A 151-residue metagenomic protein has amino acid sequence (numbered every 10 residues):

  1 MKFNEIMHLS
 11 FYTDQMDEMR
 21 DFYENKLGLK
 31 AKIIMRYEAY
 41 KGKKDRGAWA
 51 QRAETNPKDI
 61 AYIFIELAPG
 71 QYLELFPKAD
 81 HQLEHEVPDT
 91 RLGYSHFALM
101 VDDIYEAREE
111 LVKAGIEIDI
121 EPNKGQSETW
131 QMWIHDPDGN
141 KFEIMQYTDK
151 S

Functional and structural regions predicted by a protein language model:
K2, F11, I34, L99 (+1 more regions): Vicinal oxygen chelate
E5-D14, D59-Q71, H85-E110, W130-H135: Vicinal oxygen chelate
Y12-G70: Core segments of cupin and vicinal oxygen chelate
M35, P77-A79: Short, small-residue-rich loop/turn micro-motifs
A39, D80, T148-S151: A short acidic/small-residue loop/turn micro-motif
Y40-K44, A50, H81-E86, I120: A short, acidic/glycine-rich surface segment
L73-L75: A short acidic-to-branched-hydrophobic micro-motif
